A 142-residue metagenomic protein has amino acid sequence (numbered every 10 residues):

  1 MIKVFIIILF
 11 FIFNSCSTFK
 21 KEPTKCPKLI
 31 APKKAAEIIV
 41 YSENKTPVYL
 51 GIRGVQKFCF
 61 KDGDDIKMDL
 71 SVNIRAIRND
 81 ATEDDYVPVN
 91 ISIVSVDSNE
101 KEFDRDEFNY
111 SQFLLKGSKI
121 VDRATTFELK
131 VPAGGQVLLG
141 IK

Functional and structural regions predicted by a protein language model:
M1-I8: Sec-dependent signal peptide recognition, specifically the positively charged N-region followed immediately by
I12-S15: C-terminal motif of bacterial Sec signal peptides marking the signal peptidase cleavage site
S17-K20: Bacterial signal peptide processing site
K25-G63: Transition segment at domain starts
T46-Y49, Q56-D69, R78-D85, K130: Short, solvent-exposed beta-strand/turn "edge" segments of beta-rich domains on protein surfaces
K67-N73, N90, L138: One-face residue pattern on beta-strands with alternating periodicity enriched for small/polar residues
V87-E100, I141: Extended low-complexity, serine/threonine- and proline-enriched intrinsically disordered segments
D106-G135: Short, solvent-exposed, Trp/other aromatic-anchored flexible loops in extracytoplasmic proteins
